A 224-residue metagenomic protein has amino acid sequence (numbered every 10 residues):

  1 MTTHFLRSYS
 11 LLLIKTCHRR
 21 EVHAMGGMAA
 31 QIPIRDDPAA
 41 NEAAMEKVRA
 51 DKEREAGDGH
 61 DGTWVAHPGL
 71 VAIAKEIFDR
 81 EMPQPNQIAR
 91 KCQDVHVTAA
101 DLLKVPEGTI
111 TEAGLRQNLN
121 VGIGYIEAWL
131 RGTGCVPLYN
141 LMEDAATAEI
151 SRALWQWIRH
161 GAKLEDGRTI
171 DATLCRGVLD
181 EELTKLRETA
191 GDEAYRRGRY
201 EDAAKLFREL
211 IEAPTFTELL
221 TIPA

Functional and structural regions predicted by a protein language model:
M1-A224: Expand to "…catalyze enediolate/carbanion chemistry for C-C bond making/breaking, isomerization, decarboxylation
